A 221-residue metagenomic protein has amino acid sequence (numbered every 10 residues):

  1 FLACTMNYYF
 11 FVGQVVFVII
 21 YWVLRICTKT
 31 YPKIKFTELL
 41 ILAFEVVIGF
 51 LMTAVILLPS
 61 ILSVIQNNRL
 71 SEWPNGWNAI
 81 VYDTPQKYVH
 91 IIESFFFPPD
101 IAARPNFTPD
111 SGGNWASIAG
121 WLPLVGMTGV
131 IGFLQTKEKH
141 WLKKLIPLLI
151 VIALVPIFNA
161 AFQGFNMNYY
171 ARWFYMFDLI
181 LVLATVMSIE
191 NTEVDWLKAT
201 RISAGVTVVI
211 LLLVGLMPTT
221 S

Functional and structural regions predicted by a protein language model:
F1-N7, V47-L51, V209: Membrane-interface alpha helices of multi-pass inner-membrane proteins
L2-V16, P109-W121, N166-F174: Membrane-entry segments of alpha-helical transmembrane domains in multi-pass membrane proteins
F10, L142-S221: Contiguous transmembrane helix-bundle modules in multi-pass membrane proteins
Q14-F50, S60: Perimembrane helix-loop-helix junctions
V16-L24, G126-V130, D178-E193: Transmembrane alpha-helical segments
C27-P32, V64, N68, E72 (+2 more regions): Membrane-interfacial segments
Y31-V47, H140-L142, V194-A204: Membrane-interfacial entry segments at the cytosolic side of transmembrane helices
E38-L40, V46-H140, I152-V155, N159-Q163 (+2 more regions): Periplasmic/ER-lumenal interhelical loops and adjacent helix-loop junctions in multi-pass membrane proteins
